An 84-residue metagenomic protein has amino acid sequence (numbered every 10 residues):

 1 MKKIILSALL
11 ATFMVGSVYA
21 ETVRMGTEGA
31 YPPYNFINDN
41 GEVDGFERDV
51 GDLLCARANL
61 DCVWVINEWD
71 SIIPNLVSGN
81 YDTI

Functional and structural regions predicted by a protein language model:
M1, A20-E21: Absolute protein N-terminus
K2-A8: Sec-dependent signal peptide recognition, specifically the positively charged N-region followed immediately by
L9-L10, Y31: Enrichment for repetitive, rod-forming helical segments
F13-A20: Sec/Tat signal peptide C-region and signal peptidase I cleavage site
E21-I84: Extracytoplasmic small-molecule ligand-binding "clamshell" domains of the periplasmic binding protein/Venus flytrap
